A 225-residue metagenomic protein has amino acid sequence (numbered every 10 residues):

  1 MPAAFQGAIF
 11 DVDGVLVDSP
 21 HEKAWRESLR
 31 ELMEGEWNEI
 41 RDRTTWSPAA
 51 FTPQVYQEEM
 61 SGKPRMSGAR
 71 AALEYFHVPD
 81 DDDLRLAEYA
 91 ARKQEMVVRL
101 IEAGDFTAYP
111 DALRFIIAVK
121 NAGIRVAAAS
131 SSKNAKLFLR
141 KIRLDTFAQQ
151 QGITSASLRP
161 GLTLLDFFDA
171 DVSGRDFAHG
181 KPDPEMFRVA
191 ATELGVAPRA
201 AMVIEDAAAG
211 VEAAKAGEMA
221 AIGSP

Functional and structural regions predicted by a protein language model:
M1-P53: Active-site neighborhood of HAD-like aspartate-dependent phosphohydrolases
G35-W46, D145-F167: Short mixed-charge
Q54-L100, P110, A118: A metal-dependent, Asp-based hydrolase signature
A108, A128, V203-I204: Conserved SAM-binding loop
A112-Q149, S155-S157, A214: Substrate-recognition element of Asp-dependent hydrolases with the DxDx(T/V) motif
H179-A208: Conserved Lys-Pro-Asp/Glu-containing loop-to-beta segment of HAD-superfamily phosphomonoesterases, centered on
R199-P225: Acidic, Mg2+-coordinating phosphoryl-transfer loop and its flanking beta/alpha structural elements, shared across
